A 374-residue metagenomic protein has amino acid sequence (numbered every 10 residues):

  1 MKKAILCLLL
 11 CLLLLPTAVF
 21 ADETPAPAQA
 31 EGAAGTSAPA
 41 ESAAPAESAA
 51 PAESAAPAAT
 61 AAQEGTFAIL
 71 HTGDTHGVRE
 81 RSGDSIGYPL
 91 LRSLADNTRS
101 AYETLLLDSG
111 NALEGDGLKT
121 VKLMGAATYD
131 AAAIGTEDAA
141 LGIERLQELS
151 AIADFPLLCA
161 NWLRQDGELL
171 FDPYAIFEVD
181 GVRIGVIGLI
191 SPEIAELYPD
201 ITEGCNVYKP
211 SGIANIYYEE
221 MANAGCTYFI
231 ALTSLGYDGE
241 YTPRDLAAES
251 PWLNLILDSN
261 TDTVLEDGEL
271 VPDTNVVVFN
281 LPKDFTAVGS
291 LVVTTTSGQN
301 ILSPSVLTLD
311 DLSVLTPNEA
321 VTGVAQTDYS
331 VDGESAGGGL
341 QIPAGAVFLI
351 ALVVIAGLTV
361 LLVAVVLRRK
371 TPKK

Functional and structural regions predicted by a protein language model:
M1, G345-A346: Hydrophobic, aromatic-rich alpha-helical transmembrane segments and their membrane-interface anchor motifs
A4-A21, F348-V365: Sec-dependent N-terminal signal peptides of Gram-positive bacterial secreted proteins and lipoproteins
L15-A30, Q341-G345, V365-R369: Sec-dependent signal peptide cleavage junction
F20-F67: Low-complexity, acidic Ser/Thr/Pro-rich repeat tracts that form intrinsically disordered stalk/linker regions of very
A56-V331, I350-L361: Acidic, metal/ion-coordinating pockets
S335-G338: Polytopic alpha-helical membrane proteins, predominantly small-molecule transporters/carriers
T371-K374: Cytoplasmic C-terminal tails of single-pass
